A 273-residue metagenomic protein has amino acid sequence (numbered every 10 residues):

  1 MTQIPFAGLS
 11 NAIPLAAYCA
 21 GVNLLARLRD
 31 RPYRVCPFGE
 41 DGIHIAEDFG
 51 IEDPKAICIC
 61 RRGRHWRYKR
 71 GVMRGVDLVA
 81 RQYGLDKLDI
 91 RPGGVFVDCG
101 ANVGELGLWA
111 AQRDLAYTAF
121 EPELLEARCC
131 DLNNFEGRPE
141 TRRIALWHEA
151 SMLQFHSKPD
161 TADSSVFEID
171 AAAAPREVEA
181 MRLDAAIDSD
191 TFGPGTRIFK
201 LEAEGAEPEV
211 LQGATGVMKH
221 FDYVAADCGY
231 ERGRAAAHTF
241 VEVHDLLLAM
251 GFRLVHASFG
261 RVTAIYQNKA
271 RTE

Functional and structural regions predicted by a protein language model:
M1-F120, L124-N134, D190-F192, T239-E273: S-adenosyl-L-methionine
P54, C60-G84, W147-D190: Glycine-rich adenosyl-binding loop in Rossmann-like folds that engage adenosine-containing cofactors
L88-D89, V95-E105, L125, P175-A237: Active-site segment flanking the S-adenosylmethionine/decSAM binding pocket in AdoMet-dependent transferases
R128-C130, S151-L153, G233-A237: Short, charged, surface-exposed secondary-structure boundary motifs
F135-R138, H156-A162, V241-D245: Short, hinge-like loop/turn segments at secondary-structure boundaries
G137-I144, R176: Conserved SAM-binding strand-loop segment of SAM-dependent methyltransferases
L146-A150, R261-A264: A short acidic, often aromatic-flanked loop/helix-cap motif at beta-alpha or helix-coil junctions that lines enzyme
